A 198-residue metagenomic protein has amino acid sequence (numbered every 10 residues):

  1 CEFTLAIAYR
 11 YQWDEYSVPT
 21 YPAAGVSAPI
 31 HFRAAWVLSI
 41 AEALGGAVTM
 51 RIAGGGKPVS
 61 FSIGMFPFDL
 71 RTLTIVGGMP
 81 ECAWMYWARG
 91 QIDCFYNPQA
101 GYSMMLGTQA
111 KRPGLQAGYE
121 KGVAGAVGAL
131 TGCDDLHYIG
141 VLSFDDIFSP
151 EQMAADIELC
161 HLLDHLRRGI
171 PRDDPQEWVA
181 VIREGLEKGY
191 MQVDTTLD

Functional and structural regions predicted by a protein language model:
C1-L159: Glycine-rich anion/phosphate-binding loop at the beta-strand->alpha-helix junction
E151-D198: Catalytic-core signal marking the mid-to-C-terminal active-site face
